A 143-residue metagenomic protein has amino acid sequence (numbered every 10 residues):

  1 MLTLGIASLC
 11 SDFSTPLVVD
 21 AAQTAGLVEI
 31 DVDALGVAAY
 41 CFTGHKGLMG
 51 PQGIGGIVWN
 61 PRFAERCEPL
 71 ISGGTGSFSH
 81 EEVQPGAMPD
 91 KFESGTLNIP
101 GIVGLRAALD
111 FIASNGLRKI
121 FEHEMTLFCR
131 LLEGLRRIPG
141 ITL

Functional and structural regions predicted by a protein language model:
M1-L143: Pyridoxal 5′-phosphate
